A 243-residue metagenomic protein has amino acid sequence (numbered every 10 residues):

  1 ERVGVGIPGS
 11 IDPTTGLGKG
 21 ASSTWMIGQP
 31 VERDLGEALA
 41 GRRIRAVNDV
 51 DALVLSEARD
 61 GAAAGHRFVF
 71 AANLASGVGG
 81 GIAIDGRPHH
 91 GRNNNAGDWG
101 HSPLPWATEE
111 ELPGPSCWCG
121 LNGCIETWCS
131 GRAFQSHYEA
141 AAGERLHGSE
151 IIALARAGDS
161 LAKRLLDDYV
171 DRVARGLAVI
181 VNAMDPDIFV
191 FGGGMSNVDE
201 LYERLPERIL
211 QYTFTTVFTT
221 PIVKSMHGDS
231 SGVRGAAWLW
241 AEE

Functional and structural regions predicted by a protein language model:
E1, I125-W128, A133-E203, T220-S230: Adenine-nucleotide phosphate-binding core of ATP-dependent small-molecule kinases
E1-V3, G9-F68, E111, E200-T215: Glycine-rich phosphate-binding loop and adjoining helix at the ATP-binding site of ATP-dependent phosphoryl-transfer
P8-I11, A75-G77, M195: Short glycine-rich anion-binding loops that position phosphate/pyrophosphate groups of nucleotides and phosphorylated
A38-L39, A141, A183, Y212 (+1 more regions): Alpha-helical structural context
R45-V47, R59-K163, D167-D168: Glycine/GP-enriched mid-protein hinge/lid loop-to-helix segment characteristic of carbohydrate kinases
A62, E242-E243: Nucleotide/phosphate-binding catalytic cleft detector across ATP-hydrolyzing and phosphate-transferring enzymes
T220, G232-A241: A hydrophobic alpha-helix/topogenic segment detector that preferentially activates on transmembrane helices
